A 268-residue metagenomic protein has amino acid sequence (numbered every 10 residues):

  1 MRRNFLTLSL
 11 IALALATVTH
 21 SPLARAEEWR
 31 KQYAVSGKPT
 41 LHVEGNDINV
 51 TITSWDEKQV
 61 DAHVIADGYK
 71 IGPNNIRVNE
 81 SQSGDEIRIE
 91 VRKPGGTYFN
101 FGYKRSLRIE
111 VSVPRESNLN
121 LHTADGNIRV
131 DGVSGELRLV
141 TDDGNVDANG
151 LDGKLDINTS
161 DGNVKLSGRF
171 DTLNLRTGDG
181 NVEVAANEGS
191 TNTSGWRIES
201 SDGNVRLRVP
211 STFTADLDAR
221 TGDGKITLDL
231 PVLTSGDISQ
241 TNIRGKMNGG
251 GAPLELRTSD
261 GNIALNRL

Functional and structural regions predicted by a protein language model:
M1-L268: Intrinsically disordered, low-complexity terminal regions
